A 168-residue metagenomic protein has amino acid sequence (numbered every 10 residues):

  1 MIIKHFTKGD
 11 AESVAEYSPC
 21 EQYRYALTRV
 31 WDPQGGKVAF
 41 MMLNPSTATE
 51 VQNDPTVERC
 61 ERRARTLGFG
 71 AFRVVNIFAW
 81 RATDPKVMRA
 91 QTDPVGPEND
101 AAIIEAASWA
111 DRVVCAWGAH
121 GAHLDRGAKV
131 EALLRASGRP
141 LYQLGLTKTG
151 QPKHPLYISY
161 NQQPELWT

Functional and structural regions predicted by a protein language model:
M1-D54: Active-site and ligand/interface coordination hotspots across diverse enzymes and nucleic-acid-associated assemblies
E21, Y25, D54-E61, D93-A101: Short acidic (Asp/Glu) patches
A26-D32, P55-F72: Short amphipathic alpha-helices and their capping/turn segments at secondary-structure boundaries
P45-T47, A79, H120-G121: Short, glycine/serine-rich, charged loops/turns that create anion-binding and catalytic segments at active sites
Q52-T56, D125-G127: Residues at alpha-helix caps and immediate loop-helix transition turns in enzyme cores, especially N- and C-cap
G70-K86: Short connector loops at secondary-structure junctions
M88-T168: Glycine/proline-rich loop-helix segments at beta-alpha junctions forming the active-site rim of enzyme cores
